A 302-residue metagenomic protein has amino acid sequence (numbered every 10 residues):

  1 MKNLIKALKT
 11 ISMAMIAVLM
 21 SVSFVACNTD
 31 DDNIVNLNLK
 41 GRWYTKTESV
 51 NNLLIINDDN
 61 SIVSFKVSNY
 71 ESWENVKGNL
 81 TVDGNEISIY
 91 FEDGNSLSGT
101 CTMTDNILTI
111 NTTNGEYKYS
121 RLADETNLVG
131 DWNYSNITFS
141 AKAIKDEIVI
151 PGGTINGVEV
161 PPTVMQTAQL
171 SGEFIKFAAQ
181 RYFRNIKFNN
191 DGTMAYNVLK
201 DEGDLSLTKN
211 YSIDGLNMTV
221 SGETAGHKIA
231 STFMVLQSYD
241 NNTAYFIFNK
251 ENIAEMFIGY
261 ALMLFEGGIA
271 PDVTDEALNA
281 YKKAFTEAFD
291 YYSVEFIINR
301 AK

Functional and structural regions predicted by a protein language model:
K2-A14: Bacterial N-terminal signal peptides that target proteins for export
V22-A26: C-terminal motif of bacterial Sec signal peptides marking the signal peptidase cleavage site
D30-K77, D83-S206, D214-K302: Lipid interaction determinants
